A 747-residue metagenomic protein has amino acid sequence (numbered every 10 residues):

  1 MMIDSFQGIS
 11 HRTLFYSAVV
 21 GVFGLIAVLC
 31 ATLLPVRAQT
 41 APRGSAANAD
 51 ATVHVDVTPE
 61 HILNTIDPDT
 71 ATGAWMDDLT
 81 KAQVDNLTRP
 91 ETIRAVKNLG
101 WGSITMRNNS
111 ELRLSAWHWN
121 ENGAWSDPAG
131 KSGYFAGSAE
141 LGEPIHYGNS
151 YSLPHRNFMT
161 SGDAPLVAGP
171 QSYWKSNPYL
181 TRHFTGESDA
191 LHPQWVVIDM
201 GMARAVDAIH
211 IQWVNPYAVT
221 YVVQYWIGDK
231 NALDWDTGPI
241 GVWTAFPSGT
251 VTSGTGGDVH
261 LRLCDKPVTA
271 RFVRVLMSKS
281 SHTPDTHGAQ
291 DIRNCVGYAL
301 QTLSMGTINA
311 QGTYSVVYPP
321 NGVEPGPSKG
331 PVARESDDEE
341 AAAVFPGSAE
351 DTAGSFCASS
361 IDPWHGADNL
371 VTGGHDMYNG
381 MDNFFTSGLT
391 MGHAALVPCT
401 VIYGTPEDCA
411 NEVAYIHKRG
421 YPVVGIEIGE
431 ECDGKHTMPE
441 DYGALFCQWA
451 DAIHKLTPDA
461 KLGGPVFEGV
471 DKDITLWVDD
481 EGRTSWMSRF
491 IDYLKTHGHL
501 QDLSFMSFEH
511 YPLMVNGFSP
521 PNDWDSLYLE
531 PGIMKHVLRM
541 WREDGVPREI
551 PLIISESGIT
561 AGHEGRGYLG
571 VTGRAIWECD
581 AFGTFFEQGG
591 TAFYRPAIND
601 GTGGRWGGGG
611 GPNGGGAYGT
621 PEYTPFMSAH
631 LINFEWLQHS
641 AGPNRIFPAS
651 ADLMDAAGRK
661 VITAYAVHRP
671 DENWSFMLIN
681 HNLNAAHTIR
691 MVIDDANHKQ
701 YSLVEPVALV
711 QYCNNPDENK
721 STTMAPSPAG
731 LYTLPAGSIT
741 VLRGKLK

Functional and structural regions predicted by a protein language model:
T88-S115, A333-I361, T372, G380-S387 (+1 more regions): Catalytic domains of carbohydrate-active enzymes, especially glycoside hydrolases
S115-A203, V214-Y217, S248-G249, L303-P320 (+1 more regions): Disordered, acidic Ser/Thr/Pro-rich linker "stalks" and the adjacent N-terminal cap of the next globular domain
L191-P193, G201-A208, T269-R271, E672-N673 (+1 more regions): Extended extracellular/luminal ectodomain segments enriched in beta-structured repeat modules
H192, N215-A310: Trp- and acidic/polar-enriched beta-sheet ligand-binding modules for extracellular glycan and matrix recognition
D207, A657-Q700, T740-V741: Carbohydrate-binding surface patches
E412, P439-E578, Q588: Noncatalytic carbohydrate-binding groove/subsite architecture in carbohydrate-active enzymes
I554-T663: Aromatic/acidic polysaccharide-binding cleft in carbohydrate-active enzymes
T722-K747: C-terminal beta-strand-rich structural cap/linker in extracellular carbohydrate-active enzymes
